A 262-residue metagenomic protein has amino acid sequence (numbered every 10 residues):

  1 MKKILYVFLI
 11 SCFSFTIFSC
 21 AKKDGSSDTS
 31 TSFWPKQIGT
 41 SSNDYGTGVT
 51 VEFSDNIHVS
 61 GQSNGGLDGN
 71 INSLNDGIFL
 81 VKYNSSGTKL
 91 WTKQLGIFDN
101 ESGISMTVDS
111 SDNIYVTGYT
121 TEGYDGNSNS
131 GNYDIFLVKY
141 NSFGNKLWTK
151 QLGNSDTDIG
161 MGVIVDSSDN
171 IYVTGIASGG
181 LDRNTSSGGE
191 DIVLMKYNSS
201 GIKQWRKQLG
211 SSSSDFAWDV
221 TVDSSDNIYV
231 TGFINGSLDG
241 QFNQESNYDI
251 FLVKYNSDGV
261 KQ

Functional and structural regions predicted by a protein language model:
M1-I4: Positively charged n-region of N-terminal signal peptides that target proteins for export
V7-T16: Bacterial N-terminal signal peptides
C20-Q262: A sequence-level/structural motif corresponding to short, flexible coil/turn segments enriched in small polar residues
